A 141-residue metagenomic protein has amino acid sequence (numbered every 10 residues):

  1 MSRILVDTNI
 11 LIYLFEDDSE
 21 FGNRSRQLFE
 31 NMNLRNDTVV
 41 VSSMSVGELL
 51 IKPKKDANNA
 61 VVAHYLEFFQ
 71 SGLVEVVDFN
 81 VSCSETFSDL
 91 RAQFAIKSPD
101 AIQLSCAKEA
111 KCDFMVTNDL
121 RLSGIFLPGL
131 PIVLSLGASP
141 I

Functional and structural regions predicted by a protein language model:
M1-V41, K54-E67, L120, V133-I141: Short, well-structured N-terminal submotif of metal-dependent ribonuclease cores
T8, S43, D100-L104: Conserved glycosyltransferase catalytic-site signature
F15, P53, R91, F126-L127: Short, flexible helix/strand-to-coil boundary loops that buttress conserved ligand/catalytic motifs in alpha/beta
L34-N36, S71-G72, Q93: Structured helix-beta-strand junction loops
V74-L120, G124: Active-site neighborhoods of divalent-metal-dependent phosphate/nucleic-acid chemistry enzymes
V76, I132-V133: Conserved beta-strand scaffold positions in the cores of enzyme catalytic domains, especially in NTP/NDP-utilizing
